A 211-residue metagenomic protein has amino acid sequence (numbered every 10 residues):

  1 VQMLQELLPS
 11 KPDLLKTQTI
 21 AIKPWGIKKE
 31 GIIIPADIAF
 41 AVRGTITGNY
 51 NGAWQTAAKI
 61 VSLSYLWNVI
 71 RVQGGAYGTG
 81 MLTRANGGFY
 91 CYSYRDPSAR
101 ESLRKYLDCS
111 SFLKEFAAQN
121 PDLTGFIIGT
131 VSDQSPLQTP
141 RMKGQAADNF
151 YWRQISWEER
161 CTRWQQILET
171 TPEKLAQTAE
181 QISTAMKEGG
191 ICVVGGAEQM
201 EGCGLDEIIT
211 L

Functional and structural regions predicted by a protein language model:
V1, A36, Y50, K59 (+5 more regions): Active-site-proximal structural scaffolding
V1-P9, L14-I22, E30-I32, T47-G48 (+1 more regions): C-terminal regions of mature proteins
M3-L8, M81-Q138: M16/insulysin-pitrilysin zinc metalloprotease superfamily fold
K23-G48, K59: Aromatic/basic-lined ligand-recognition segments that form π-stacking hydrophobic pockets flanked by Lys/Arg to engage
I34-V42, N49-N51, L82-F89, Y106-S111 (+1 more regions): Short acidic (Asp/Glu) and glycine-rich catalytic loops that position anionic groups and cofactors
V42-I46, A58-P97: A structural supersecondary motif
